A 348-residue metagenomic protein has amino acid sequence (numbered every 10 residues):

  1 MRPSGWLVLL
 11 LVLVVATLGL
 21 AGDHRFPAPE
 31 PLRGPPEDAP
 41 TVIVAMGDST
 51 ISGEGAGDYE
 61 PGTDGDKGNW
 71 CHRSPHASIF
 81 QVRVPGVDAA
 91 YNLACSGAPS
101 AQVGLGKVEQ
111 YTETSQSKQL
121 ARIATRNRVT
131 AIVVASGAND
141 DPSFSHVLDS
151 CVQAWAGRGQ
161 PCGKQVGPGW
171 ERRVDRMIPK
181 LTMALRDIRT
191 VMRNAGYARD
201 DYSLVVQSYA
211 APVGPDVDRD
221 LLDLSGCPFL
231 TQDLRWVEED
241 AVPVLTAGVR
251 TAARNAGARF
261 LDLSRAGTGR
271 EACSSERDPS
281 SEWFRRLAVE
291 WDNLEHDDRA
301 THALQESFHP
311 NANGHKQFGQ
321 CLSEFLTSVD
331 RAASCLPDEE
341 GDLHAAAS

Functional and structural regions predicted by a protein language model:
M1-R25: Secretory targeting and sorting signals
F26-G97, C151-A154: Serine-esterase "nucleophile elbow" of acetyl-processing enzymes
V42-G53, A89-A94, T130-A135, D140-P142 (+3 more regions): Structural recognition of the beta-strand scaffold that forms the well-ordered cores of secreted hydrolase catalytic
G57-W70, H146-R176, R219-V237: A solvent-exposed, charged loop/short amphipathic helix patch at secondary-structure junctions
S78-A90, P179-S203, A241-L263: A structural motif corresponding to the C-terminal end of an alpha-helix and its immediate exit/capping segment
T112-R173, A211-D216, H302: Oxyanion-hole/transition-state-stabilizing segment in secreted/luminal serine hydrolases and related acyltransferases
G214-H309: Mobile gating loops/cap/lid regions near enzyme active sites that modulate substrate access
L287-E340: Histidine-centered active-site loop/cap adjacent to the catalytic His in serine esterases/O-acetyl transfer systems
